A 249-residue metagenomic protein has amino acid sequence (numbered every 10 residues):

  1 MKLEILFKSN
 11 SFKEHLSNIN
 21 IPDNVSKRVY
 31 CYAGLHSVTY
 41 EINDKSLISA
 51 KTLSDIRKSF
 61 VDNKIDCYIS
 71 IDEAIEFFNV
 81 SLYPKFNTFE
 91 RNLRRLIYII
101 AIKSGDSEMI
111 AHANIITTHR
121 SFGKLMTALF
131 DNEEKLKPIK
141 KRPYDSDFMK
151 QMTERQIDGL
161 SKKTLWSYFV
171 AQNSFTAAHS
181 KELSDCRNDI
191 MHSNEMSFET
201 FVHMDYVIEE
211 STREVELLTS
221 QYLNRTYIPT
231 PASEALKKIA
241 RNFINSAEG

Functional and structural regions predicted by a protein language model:
M1-D185, D189-G249: Amphipathic alpha-helical interface elements
